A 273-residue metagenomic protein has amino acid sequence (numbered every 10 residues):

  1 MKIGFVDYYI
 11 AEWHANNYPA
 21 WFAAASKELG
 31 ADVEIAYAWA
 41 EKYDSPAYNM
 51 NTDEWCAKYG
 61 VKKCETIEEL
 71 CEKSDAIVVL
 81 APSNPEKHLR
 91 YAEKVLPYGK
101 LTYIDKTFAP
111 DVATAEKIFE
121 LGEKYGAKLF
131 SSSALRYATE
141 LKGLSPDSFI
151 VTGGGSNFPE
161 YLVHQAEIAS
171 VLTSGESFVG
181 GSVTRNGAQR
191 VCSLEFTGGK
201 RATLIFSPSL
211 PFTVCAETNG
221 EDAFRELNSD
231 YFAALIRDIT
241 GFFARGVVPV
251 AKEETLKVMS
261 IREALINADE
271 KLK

Functional and structural regions predicted by a protein language model:
M1-C56: N-terminal Rossmann-like dinucleotide-binding module
A20-A24, E93, P97, E120 (+1 more regions): Short, well-ordered alpha-helices that flank and scaffold nucleotide-derived cofactor binding pockets
L29, K58-F119: Beta-loop-alpha module in the N-terminal Rossmann-like domain of NAD(P)-dependent dehydrogenases, especially those
A36, S74-D75, S148: Conserved acidic residues
P46, C56-K58, E69, K73-V78 (+2 more regions): C-terminal helix-rich "cap/oligomerization" subdomain common to oxidoreductases
Y103, F108-L162: A contiguous active-site-proximal alpha/beta segment in oxidoreductase catalytic domains
F149-P211, E253-S260: Rossmann-like dinucleotide-binding domain that binds NAD(P)(H)
P208-V247: Interdomain hinge/lid region at the active-site interface of Rossmann-like NAD(P)-dependent oxidoreductases
